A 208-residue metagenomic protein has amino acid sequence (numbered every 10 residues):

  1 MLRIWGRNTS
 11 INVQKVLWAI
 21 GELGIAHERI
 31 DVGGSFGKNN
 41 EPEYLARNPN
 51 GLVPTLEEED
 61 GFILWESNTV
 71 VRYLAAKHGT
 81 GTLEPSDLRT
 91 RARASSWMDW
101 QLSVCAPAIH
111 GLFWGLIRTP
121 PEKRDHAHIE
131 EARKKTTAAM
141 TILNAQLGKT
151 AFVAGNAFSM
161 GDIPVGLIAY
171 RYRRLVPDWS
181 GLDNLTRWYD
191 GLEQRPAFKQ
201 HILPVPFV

Functional and structural regions predicted by a protein language model:
M1-T9, Q14-E130: GST-like domain detector, emphasizing the conserved glutathione-binding G-site in the N-terminal thioredoxin-like
R29, N156, G181, H201-I202: A generic structural-conservation signal
A46, P85, Q194, L203-P204: Phosphate-coordinating loops and pocket residues in cytosolic domains that bind phosphorylated ligands
T69, P196-A197: Alpha-helix/helix-capping structural signal
A75, I168-A169, I202: Active-site-flanking alpha-helical
R89, Q101-Q194: GST-like fold's C-terminal all-alpha helical module
F198-V208: Terminal-tail/helix-coil boundary detector
